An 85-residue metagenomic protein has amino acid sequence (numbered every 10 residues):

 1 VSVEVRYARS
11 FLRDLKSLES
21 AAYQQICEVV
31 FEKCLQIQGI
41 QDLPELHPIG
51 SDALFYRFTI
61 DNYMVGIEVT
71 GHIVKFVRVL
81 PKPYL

Functional and structural regions predicted by a protein language model:
S2, R9, R13-K16, Q24 (+3 more regions): Enriched for short, Lys/Arg-rich terminal
E19: Long, charged/polar, surface-exposed segments that mediate recognition or autoinhibition
A22, H47-G50, Y84: Generic low-complexity, intrinsically disordered sequence content enriched in small uncharged/hydrophobic residues
E32-R57: A short, surface-exposed loop/turn module that caps and links secondary-structure elements
